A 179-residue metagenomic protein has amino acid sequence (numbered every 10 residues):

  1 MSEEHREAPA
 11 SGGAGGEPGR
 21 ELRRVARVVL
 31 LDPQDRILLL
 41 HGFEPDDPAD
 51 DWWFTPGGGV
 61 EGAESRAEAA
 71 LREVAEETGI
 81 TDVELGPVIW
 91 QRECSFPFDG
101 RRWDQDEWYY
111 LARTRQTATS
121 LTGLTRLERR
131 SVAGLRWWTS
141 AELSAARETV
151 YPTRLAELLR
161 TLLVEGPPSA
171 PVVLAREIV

Functional and structural regions predicted by a protein language model:
S2-F54: N-terminal strand-loop-strand
L22, R66, Y151, L155: Hydrophobic (often cysteine-bearing) scaffold residues that line and stabilize catalytic clefts of nucleotide/cofactor
L22, W53, W90, L135-W138: Tryptophan-centric aromatic hotspots in well-structured domains and transmembrane helices
R23, D50, T55, W103-E107 (+1 more regions): Short connector loops at helix/strand junctions that flank enzyme active sites, especially segments positioning acidic
L39, P87-W90: A structural microfeature
E44-D46, W90-C94: Short active-site-proximal "capping" loops at secondary-structure junctions
V60-E84, R92-E148, E177-V179: Unchanged
P152-V179: Charged phosphate-binding loop/patch that engages nucleotide di/tri-phosphates or the phosphate backbone of nucleic
